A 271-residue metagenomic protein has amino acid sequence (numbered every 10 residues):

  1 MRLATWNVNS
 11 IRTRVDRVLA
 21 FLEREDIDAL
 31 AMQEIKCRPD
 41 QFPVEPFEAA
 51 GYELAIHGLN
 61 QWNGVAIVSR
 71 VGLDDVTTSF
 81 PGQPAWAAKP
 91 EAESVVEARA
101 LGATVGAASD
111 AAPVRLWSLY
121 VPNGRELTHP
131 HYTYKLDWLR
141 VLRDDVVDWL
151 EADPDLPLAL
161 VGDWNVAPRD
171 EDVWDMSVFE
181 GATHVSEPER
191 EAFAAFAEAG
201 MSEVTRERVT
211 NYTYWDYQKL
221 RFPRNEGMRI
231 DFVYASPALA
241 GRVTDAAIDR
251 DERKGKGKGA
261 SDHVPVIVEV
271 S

Functional and structural regions predicted by a protein language model:
M1-S10, A112-T128, H263: Active-site-proximal beta-strand elements of phosphoester/diester hydrolases
M1-V65: N-terminal, active-site-proximal structural segment of metallo-dependent hydrolase catalytic domains
L3-N7, L22-D40, L116, V146-D170 (+3 more regions): Active-site beta-strand/loop signature of hydrolases that rely on acidic residues for catalysis
A20-L22, E97-A111, V141-L156: Short amphipathic alpha-helices and their capping/turn segments at secondary-structure boundaries
I35-K36, V44-E126: Structured beta-strand-rich core segments of catalytic domains in phosphoester-bond hydrolases
A50-G51, W138-V233: Metal-dependent phosphoesterases centered on the DNase I-like endonuclease/exonuclease/phosphatase
Q61-V76, R221-R242, V270: Conserved beta strand-loop-helix elements of the APE1-like EEP
A247-S271: Surface polyanion/phosphate-binding segment centered on an Asp-His-Pro turn
